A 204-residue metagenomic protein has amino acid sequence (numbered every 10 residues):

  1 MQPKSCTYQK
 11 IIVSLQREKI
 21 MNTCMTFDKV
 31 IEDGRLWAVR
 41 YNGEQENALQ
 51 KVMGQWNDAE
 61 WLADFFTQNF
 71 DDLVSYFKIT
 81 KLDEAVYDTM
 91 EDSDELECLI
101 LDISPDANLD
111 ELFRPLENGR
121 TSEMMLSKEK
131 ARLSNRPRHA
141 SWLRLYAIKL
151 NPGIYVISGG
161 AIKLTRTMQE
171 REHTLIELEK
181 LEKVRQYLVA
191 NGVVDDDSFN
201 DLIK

Functional and structural regions predicted by a protein language model:
M1-I100, S104-L133, V193: An acidic, glycine-rich, mixed-charge low-complexity segment common to nucleic-acid enzymes
P105, P152-G153, A190: Alpha-helix capping at helix-to-loop junctions
N135-P137: Short Gly/Pro-enriched turn/cap motifs at secondary-structure boundaries
A140-L145: Short, surface-exposed coil-to-beta transition loops
K149-I157: Active-site beta-strand-loop-beta-strand hairpin of nuclease catalytic cores that positions key catalytic residues
V156-G159, R166-T167: Short conserved catalytic/interaction loops centered on acidic-Pro-aromatic/His motifs
T165-K204: A recognition module on extended beta-rich or small alphabeta surfaces enriched in W/G with H and D/E
